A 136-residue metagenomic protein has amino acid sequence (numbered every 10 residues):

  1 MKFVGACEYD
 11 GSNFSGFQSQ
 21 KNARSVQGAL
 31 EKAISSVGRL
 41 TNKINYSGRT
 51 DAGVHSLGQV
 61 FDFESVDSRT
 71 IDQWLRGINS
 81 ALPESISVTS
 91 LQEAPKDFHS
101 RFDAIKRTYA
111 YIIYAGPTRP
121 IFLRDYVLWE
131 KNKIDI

Functional and structural regions predicted by a protein language model:
M1-I136: Structured-RNA-binding interfaces characteristic of tRNA pseudouridine synthases
